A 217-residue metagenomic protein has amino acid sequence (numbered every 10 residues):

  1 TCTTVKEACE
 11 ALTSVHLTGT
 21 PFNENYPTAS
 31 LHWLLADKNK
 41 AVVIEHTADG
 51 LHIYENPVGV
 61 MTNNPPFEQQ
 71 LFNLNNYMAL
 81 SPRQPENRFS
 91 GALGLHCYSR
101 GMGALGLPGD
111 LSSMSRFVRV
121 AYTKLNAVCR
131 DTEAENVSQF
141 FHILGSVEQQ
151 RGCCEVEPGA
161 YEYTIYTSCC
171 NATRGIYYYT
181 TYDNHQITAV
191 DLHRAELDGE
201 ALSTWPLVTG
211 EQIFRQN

Functional and structural regions predicted by a protein language model:
T1-T62: Structured, non-membrane catalytic/scaffold regions adjacent to prosthetic-group chemistry
T20-P21, T28-A29, K38, M61-N217: C-terminus-biased signal that marks the final domain/tail of proteins
